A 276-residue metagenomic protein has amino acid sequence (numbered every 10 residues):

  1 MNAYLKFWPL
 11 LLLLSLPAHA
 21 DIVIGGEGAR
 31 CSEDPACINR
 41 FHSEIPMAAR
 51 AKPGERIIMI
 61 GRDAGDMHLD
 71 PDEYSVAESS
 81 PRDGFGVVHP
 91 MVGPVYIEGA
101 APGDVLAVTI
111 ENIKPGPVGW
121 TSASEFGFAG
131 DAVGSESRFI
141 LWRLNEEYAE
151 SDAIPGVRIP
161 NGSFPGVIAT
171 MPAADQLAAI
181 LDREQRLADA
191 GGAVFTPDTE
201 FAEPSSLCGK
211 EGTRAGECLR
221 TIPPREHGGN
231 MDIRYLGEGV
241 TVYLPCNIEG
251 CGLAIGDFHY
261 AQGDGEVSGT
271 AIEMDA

Functional and structural regions predicted by a protein language model:
N2-L10: Sec-dependent signal peptide recognition, specifically the positively charged N-region followed immediately by
L16-A20: Sec/Tat signal peptide C-region and signal peptidase I cleavage site
I22-D83: N-terminal, Lys/Arg-enriched amphipathic/low-complexity engagement segments that precede the first folded domain
S32-H42, G84-V92, L219-H227: Short, structured beta-strand/loop micro-motifs enriched in basic residues and often containing a Trp
G54, A100-G103, G239: Loop/turn positions that initiate beta-strands
M59, V105-V108, L244: A generic structural signal for residues embedded in beta-strands
A64-V76, I113-S124, G250-A261: Short, Lys/Arg- and Gly-enriched loop/turn segments at beta-strand edges
N112-L236: Intrinsically disordered, low-complexity linker/loop segments enriched in Gly/Pro and charged/polar residues
